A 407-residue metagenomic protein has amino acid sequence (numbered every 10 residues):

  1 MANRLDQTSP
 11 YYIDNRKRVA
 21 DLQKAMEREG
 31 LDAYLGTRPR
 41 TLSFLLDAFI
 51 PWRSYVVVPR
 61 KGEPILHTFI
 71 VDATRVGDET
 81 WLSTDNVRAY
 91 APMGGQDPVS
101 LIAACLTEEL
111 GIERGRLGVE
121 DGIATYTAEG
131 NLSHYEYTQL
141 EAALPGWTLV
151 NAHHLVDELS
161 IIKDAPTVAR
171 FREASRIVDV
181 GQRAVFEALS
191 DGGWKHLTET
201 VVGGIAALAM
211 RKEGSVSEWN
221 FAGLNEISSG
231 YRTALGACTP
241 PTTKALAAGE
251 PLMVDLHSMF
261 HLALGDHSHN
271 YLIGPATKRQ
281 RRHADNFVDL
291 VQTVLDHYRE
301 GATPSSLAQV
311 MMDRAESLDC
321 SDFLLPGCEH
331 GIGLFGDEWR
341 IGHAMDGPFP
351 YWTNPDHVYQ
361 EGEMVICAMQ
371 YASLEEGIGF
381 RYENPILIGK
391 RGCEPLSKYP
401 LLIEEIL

Functional and structural regions predicted by a protein language model:
M1-L407: Active-site neighborhoods and metal-handling regions in enzymes and metal-associated proteins
